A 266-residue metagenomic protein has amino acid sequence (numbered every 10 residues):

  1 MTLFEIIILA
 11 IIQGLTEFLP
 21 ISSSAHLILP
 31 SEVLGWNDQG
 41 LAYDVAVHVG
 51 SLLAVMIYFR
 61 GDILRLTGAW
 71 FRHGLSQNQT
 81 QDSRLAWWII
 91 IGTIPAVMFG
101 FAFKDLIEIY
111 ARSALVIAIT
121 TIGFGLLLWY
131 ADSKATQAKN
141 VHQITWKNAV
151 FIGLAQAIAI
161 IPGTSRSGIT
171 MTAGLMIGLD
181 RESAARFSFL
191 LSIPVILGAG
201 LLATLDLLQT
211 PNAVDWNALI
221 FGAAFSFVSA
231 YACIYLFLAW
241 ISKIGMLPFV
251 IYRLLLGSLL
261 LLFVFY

Functional and structural regions predicted by a protein language model:
M1-Y266: Multi-pass membrane proteins that catalyze or facilitate reactions on polyprenyl-/lipid-phosphate substrates and their
